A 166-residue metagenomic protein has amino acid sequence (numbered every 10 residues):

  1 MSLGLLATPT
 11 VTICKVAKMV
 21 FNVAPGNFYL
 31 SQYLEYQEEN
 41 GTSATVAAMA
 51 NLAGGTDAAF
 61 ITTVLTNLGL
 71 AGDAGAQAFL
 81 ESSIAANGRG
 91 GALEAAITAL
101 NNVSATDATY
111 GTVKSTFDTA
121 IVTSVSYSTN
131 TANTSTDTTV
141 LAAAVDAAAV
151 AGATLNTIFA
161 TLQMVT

Functional and structural regions predicted by a protein language model:
M1-T166: Substrate/cofactor-recognition hotspot
